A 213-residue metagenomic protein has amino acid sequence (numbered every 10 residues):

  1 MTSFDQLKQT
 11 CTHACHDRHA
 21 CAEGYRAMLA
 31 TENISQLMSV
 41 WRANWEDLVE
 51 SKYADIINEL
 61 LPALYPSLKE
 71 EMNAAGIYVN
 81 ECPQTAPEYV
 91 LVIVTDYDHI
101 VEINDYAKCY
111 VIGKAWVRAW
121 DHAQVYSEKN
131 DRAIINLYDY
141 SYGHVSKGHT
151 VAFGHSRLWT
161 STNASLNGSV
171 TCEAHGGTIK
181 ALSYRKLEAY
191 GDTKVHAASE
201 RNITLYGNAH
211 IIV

Functional and structural regions predicted by a protein language model:
M1-V213: Short, glycine-biased loop/turn motifs at secondary-structure junctions and in low-complexity Ser/Thr/Pro-rich termini
